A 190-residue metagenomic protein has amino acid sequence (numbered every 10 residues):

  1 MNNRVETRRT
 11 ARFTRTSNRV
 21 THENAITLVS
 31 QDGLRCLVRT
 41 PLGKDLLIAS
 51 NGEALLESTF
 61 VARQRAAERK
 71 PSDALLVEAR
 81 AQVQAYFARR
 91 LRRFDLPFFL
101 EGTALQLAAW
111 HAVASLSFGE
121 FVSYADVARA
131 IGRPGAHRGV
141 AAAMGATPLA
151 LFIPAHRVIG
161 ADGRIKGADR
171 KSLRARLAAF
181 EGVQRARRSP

Functional and structural regions predicted by a protein language model:
M1-P134, E181-P190: Basic nucleic-acid-binding alpha-helical/helix-turn surface characteristic of O6-alkylguanine DNA
F121, P134, T147, D162-I165 (+1 more regions): Gly/Ser/Thr-rich beta-alpha loop segments that engage phosphate groups in nucleotides
D126, A141, R157: Residue-level "edge-of-site" marker
A136-L151: Regulatory, non-catalytic segments
L151-I159: Short Lys/Arg-enriched helix C-cap and helix-to-coil transition segments that create basic nucleic-acid-contact patches
A161-P190: …primarily DNA-binding HTH/wHTH and HhH modules…
